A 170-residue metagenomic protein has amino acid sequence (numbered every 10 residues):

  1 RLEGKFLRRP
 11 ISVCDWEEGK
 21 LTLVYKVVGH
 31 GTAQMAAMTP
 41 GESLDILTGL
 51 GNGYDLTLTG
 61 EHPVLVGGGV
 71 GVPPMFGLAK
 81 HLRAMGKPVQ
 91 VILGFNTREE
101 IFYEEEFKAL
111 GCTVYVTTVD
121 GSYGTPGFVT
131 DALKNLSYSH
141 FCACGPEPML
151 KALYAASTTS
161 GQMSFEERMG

Functional and structural regions predicted by a protein language model:
R1-E42: Ferredoxin-reductase
H30-G170: FNR/FR-type flavoprotein reductase catalytic core
